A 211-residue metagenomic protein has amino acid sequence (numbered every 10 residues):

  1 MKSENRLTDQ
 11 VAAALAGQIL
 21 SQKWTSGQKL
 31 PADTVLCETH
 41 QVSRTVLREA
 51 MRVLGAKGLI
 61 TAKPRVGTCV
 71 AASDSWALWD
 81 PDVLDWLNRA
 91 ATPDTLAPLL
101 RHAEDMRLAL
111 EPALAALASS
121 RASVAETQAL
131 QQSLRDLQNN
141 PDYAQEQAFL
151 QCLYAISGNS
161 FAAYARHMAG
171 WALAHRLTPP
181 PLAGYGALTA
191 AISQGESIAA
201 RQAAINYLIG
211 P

Functional and structural regions predicted by a protein language model:
M1-A109: Short linear motifs at protein or domain termini
Q10, R44, R48-L59, D82-T92 (+3 more regions): Short, Lys/Arg-enriched charge-dense amphipathic segments
A32-D33, S157-S160, G195: Short loop-to-helix capping motifs
P64, P81, P93, P98 (+4 more regions): Proline-rich intrinsically disordered, low-complexity coils
A103-A187, Q202-G210: Conserved amphipathic alpha-helical segments that form helical-bundle/coiled-coil interaction surfaces
